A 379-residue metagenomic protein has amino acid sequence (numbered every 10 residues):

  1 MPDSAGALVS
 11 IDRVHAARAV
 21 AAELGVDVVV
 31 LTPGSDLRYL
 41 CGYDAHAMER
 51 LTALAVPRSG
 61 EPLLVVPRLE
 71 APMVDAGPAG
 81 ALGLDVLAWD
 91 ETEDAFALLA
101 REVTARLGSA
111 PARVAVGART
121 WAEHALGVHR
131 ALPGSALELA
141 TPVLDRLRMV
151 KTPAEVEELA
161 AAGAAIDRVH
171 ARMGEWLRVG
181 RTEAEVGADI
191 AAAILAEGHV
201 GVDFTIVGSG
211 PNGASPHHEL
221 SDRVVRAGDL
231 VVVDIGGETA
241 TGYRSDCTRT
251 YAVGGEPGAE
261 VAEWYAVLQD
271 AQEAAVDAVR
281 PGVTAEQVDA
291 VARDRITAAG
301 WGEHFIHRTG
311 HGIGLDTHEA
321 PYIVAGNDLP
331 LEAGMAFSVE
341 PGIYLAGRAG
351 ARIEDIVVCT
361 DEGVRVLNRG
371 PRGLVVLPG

Functional and structural regions predicted by a protein language model:
M1-G379: Active-site neighborhoods and metal-handling regions in enzymes and metal-associated proteins
